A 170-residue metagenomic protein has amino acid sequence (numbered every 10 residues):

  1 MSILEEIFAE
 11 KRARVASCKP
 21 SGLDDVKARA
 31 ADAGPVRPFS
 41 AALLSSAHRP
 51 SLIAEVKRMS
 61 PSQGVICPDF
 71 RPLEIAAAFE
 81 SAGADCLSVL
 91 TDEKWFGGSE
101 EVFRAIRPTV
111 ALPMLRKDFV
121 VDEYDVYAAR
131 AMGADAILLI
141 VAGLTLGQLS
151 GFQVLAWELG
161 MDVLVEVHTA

Functional and structural regions predicted by a protein language model:
S2-C67: An N-cap/entry alpha-helix motif that binds or orients negatively charged groups
I7, A54, F79, L87 (+1 more regions): Conserved, mostly hydrophobic/aromatic
G34-H48, F96-F119, V141, S150-H168: Alpha-helix-loop-beta-strand connector modules within alpha/beta enzyme cores
I53-R71, L112-V121, D162-V167: Active-site mouth loops of central-metabolism enzymes
S81-A82, T109, M132, L159: Structural motif
D85, D135: Short acidic/polar active-site loop segments enriched in Thr and Asp
V121-G133, T169-A170: Catalytic cores of alpha/beta
